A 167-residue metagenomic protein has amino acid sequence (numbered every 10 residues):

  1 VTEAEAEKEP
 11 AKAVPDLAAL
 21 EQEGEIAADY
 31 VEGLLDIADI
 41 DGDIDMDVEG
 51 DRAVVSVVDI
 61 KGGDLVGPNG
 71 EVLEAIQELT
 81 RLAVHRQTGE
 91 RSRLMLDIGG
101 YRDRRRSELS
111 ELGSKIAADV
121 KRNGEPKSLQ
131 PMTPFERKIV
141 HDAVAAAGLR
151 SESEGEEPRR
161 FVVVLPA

Functional and structural regions predicted by a protein language model:
V1-A167: RNA-contacting regions in translation and RNA-metabolism proteins, encompassing KH/S1 modules where present
